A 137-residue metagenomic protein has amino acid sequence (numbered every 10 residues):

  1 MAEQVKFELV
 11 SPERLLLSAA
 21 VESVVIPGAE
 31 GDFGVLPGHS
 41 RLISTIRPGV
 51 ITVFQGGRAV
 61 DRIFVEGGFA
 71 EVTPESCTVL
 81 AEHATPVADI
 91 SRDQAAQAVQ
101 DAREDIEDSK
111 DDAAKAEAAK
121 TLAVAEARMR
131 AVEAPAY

Functional and structural regions predicted by a protein language model:
M1-Q4, A136-Y137: Short, charged, intrinsically disordered terminal tails
K6-A96: Compact, glycine-rich, soluble single-domain proteins
T78, V87-Y137: Acidic/glycine-rich phosphate/pyrophosphate-binding loops and surrounding catalytic core that coordinate Mg2+
